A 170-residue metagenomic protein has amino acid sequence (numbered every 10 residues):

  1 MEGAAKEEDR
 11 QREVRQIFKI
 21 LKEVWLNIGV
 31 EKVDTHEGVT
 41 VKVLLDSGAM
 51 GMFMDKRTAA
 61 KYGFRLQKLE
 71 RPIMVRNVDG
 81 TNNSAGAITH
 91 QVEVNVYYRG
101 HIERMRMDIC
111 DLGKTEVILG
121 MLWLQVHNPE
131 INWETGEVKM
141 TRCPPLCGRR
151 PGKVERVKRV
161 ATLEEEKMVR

Functional and structural regions predicted by a protein language model:
M1-R10, V14: Intrinsically disordered, low-complexity interaction arms of viral/retroelements and related host proteins
E2, V33, F64-R65: Charged, low-complexity, helix/coiled-coil-prone segments
R10-E13, I20, L26, K153-R156 (+1 more regions): Generic short amphipathic/hydrophobic targeting helices enriched at N-termini, encompassing Sec-type signal peptides
Q16-L45, V94-Y98, I102: Active-site or ligand-binding cleft "flap/edge" segments
G38-T40, S47-R170: Aspartic protease core domain of the pepsin/retropepsin superfamily
